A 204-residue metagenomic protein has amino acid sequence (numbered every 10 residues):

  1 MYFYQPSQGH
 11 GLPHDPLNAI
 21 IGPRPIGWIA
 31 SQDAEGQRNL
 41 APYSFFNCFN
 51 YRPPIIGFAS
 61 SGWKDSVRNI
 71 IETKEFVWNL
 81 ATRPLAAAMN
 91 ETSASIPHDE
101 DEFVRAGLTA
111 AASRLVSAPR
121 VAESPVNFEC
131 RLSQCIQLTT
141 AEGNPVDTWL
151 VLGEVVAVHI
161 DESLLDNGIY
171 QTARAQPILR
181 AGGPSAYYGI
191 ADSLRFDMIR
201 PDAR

Functional and structural regions predicted by a protein language model:
M1-R204: Basic, polyanion-binding surface patches
